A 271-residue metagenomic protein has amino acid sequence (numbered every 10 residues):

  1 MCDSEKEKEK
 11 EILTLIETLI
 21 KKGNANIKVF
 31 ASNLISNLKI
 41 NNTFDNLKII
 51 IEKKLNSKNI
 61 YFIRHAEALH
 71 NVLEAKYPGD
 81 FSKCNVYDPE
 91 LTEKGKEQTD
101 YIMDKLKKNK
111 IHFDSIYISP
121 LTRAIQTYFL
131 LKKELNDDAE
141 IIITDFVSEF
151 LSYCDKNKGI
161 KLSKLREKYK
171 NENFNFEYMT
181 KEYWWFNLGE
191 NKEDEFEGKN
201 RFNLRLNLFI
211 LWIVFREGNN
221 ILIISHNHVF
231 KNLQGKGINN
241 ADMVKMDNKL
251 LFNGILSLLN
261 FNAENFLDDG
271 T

Functional and structural regions predicted by a protein language model:
C2, G23-N24, F30-I60, D137 (+3 more regions): Acidic, low-complexity terminal tails and accessory targeting/binding regions of phosphate-metabolizing enzymes
L15-I16: Buried hydrophobic core positions in alpha-solenoid tandem helical repeats
N46-A139, I143, N240-A241: Active-site-proximal alpha-helix that buttresses catalytic centers in soluble enzyme cores
L69-E90, L131-L204, G270: Phosphate-handling substructures
N109-I111, I213-G218: Glycine-rich phosphate-binding loop signature in dinucleotide/nucleotide-binding domains
F202-R216: A short, acidic, amphipathic alpha-helical segment used as a generic capping/interface helix at domain edges
N220-I224: Metal-dependent active-site segment of extracytoplasmic phospho-/sulfohydrolases and closely related
